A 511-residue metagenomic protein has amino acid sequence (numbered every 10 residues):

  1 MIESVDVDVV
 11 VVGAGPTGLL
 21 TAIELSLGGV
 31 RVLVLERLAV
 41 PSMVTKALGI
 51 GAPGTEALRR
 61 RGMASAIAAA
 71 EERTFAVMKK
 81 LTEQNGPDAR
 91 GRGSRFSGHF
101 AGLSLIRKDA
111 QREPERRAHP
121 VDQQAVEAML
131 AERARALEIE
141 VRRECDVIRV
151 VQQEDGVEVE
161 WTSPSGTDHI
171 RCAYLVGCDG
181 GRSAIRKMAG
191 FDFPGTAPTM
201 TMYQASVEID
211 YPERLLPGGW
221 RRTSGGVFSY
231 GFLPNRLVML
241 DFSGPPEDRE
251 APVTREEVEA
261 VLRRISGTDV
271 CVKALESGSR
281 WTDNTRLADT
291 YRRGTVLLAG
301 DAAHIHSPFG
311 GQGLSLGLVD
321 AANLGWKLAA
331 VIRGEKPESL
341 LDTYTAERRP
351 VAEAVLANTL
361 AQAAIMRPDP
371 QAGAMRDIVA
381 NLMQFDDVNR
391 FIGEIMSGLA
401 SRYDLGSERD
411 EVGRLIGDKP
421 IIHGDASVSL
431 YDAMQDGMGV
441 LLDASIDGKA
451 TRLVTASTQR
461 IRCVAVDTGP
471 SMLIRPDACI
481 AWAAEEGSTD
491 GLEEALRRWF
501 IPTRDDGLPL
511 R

Functional and structural regions predicted by a protein language model:
V5-V34: N-terminal Rossmann-like FAD-binding beta1-loop-alpha1 element of flavoenzymes
V5-V7, S165-Y174: Core beta-strand elements of the Rossmann-like FAD/NAD(P) dinucleotide-binding domain in flavoenzyme oxidoreductases
A14-A22, L58, L130, G177 (+4 more regions): Conserved mid-domain beta->alpha element of the FAD-binding
K46, G51-R133: Active-site-adjacent segment of FAD-dependent monooxygenases/related oxidoreductases
E132, Y174, C178-D283: Conserved FAD-binding catalytic core of PHBH/FMO-like flavoproteins
R143-V157: A conserved short coil-to-beta-strand element within the FAD-binding core of flavoproteins
A329-G439, D443-K449, G469, A481-D490 (+1 more regions): C-terminal helical "tail/cap" subdomain of flavin- and related membrane-associated enzymes
